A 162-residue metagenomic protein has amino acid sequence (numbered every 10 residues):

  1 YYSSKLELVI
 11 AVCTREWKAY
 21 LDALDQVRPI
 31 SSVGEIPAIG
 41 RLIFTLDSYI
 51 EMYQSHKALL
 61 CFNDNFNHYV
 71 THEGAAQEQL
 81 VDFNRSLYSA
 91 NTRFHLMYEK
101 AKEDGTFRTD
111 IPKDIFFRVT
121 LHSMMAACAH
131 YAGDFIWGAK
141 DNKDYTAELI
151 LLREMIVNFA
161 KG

Functional and structural regions predicted by a protein language model:
Y1: Residues in the recognition helix of alpha-helical DNA-binding motifs
S4-V9: Short amphipathic alpha-helical segment with a characteristic S/N-K-E followed by hydrophobic residues
A11, R15, Q26-A58, K113-T120 (+1 more regions): Hydrophobic alpha-helical connector segments
V12-E16, Y20, F94: Generic hydrophobic, amphipathic alpha-helix propensity
A19-A23, V27, H56, L60-F66 (+4 more regions): A short secondary-structure junction motif
I30-I36, V70-Q79, D134-Y145: Short helix-coil transition/hinge motifs at the ends and kinks of transmembrane helices, capturing the brief
S48-M52, T92, L96-D104, R118 (+1 more regions): C-terminal peripheral helix-coil segments that are non-catalytic and often amphipathic
E51-H95, T106, D114-I115: Short secondary-structure transition hinges
